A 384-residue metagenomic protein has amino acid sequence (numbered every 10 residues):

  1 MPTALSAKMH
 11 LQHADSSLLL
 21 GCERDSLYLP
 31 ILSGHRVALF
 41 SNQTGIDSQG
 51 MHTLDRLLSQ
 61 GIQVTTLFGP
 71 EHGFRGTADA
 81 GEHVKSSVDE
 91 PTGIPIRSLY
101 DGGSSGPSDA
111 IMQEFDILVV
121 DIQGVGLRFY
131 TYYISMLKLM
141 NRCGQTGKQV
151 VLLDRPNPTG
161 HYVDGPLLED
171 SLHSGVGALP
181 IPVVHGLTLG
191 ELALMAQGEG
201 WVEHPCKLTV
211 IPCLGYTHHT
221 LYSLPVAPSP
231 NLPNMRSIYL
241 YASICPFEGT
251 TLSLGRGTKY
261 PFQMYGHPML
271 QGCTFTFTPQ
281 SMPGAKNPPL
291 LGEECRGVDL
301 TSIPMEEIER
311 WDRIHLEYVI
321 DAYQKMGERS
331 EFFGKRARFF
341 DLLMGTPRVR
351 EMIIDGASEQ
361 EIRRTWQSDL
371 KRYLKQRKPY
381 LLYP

Functional and structural regions predicted by a protein language model:
S17-I62: N-terminal phosphate-binding or glycine-rich loops at protein starts, especially the Walker A/P-loop of NTPases
T65-H72, L153: Short internal beta-strands
G76-A80, V151-H173: Glycine-rich, charge-decorated loop segments at or immediately adjacent to ligand/cofactor-binding or catalytic sites
V84-F115: Glycine-rich oxoanion-binding loops at beta->alpha junctions
G124-M136: Glycine/threonine-rich flexible loop motifs
L172-I244: Conserved anion/nucleotide-ligand pocket segment
G215-E294: Glycine-rich, aromatic-lined ligand/substrate-binding cores of catalytic and carbohydrate-binding domains
P261, G266-T365: Conserved functional hotspot residues or short segments at active or partner-binding sites across diverse domains
